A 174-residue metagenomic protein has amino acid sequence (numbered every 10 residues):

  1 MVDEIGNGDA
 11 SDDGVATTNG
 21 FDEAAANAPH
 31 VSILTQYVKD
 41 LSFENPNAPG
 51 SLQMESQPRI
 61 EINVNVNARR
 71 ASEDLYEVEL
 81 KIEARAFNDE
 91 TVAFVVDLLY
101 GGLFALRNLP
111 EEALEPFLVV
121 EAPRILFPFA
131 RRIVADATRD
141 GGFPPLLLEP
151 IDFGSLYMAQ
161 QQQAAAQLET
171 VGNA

Functional and structural regions predicted by a protein language model:
V2-I125, F129-A174: N-terminal intrinsically disordered, cationic/polar leader segments that include organellar targeting peptides
